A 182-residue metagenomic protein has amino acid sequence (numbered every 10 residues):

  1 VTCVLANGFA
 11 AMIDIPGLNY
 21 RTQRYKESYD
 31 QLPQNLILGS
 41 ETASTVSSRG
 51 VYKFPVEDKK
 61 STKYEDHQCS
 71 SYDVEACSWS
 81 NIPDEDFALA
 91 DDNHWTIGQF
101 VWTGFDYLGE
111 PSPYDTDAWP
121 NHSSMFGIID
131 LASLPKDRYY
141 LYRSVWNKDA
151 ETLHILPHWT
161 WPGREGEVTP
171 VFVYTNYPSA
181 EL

Functional and structural regions predicted by a protein language model:
V1-L182: Extended substrate-binding grooves/exosites of carbohydrate-active enzymes
